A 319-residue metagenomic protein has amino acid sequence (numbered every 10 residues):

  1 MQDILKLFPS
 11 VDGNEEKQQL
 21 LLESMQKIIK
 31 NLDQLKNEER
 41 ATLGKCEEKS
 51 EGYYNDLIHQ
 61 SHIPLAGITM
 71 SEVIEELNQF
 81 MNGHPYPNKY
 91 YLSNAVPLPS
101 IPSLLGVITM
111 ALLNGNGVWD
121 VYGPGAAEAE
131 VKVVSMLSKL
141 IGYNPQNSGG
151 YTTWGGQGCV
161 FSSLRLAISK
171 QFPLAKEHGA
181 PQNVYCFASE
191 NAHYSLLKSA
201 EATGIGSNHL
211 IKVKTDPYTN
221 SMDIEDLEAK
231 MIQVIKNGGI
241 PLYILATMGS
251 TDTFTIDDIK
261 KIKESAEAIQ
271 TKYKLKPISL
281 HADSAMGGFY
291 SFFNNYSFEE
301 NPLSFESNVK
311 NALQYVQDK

Functional and structural regions predicted by a protein language model:
M1-N147: N-terminal entrance/gating region of PLP-dependent enzymes' catalytic architecture
L22-M25, E130, V134, V160 (+3 more regions): Short, hydrophobic/amphipathic alpha-helical packing segments that form internal helix faces or helix-helix interfaces
N116, D120, T152-W154, G158 (+1 more regions): Long, hydrophobic, well-ordered secondary-structure blocks that form the structural core and pocket-lining surfaces
G125-E130, C159-V160, A192: Hydrophobic (often cysteine-bearing) scaffold residues that line and stabilize catalytic clefts of nucleotide/cofactor
S148-G150, A246-T247: Short linear capping/connector segments at secondary-structure termini
G155, S162-K319: Conserved PLP-enzyme active-site core in the AAT-like
